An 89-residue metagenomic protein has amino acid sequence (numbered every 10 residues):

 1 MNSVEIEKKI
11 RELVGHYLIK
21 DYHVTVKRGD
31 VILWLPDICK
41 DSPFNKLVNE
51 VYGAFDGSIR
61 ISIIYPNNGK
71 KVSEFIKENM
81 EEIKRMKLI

Functional and structural regions predicted by a protein language model:
M1-E5, I38-K40, N68: Short, surface-exposed ligand-recognition loops at beta-strand->loop->(often short) alpha-helix junctions that present
S3-Y17, L47: Short amphipathic alpha-helix segments
G15-I19, H23, G53-D56, R60: Residue-level recognition of short, structured coil/turn motifs that connect secondary structure elements
H16-W34, K40-D41: Short edge beta-strands and adjacent turn/loop segments
L33-L35, I63-I64: Conserved beta-strand segments of the P-loop GTPase G domain that flank and frequently precede/overlap
N45-Y52: Short amphipathic alpha-helices in soluble, non-transmembrane regions that often serve as interface/regulatory elements
D56-M80, M86: A short amphipathic beta-strand at an alpha->beta junction
I89: Charged interaction segments
